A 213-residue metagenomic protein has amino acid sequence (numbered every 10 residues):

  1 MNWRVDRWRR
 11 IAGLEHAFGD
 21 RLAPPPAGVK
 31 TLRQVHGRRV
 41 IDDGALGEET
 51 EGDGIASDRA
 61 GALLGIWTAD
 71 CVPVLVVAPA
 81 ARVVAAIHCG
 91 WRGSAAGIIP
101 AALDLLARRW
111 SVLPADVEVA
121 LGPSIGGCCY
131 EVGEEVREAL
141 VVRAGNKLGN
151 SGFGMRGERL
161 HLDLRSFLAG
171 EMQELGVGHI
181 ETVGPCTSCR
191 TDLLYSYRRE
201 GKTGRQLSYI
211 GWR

Functional and structural regions predicted by a protein language model:
M1-R213: Active-site microenvironment for binding and transforming phosphate-containing groups
